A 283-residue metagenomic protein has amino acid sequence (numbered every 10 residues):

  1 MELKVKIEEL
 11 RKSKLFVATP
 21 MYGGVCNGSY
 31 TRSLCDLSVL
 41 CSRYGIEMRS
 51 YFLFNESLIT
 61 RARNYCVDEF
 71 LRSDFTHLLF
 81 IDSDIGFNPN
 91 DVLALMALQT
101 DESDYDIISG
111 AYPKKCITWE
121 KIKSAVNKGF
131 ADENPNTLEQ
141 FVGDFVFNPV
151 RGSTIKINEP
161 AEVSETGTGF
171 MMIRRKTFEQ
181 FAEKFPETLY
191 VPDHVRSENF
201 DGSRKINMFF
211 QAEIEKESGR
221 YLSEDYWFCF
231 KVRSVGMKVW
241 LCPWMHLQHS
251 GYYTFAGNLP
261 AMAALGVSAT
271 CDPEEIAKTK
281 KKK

Functional and structural regions predicted by a protein language model:
M1-S57, R61, K281-K283: N-proximal low-complexity "stem/linker" segments adjacent to membrane-targeting elements
E2-F16, E183-K283: C-terminal catalytic/acceptor-binding lobe
T60, N64, Y226: Glycine-rich phosphate-binding loop at the start of an alpha helix
N64-H77: Active-site nucleotide-sugar/metal-binding loop of Leloir-type enzymes
V67, N88-A212: Conserved catalytic core of nucleotide-sugar-dependent glycosyltransferases
F70, Q99, V232: Hydrophobic pocket-lining residues that define ligand/cofactor binding sites across diverse proteins
F75-G86: Short beta-strand-to-loop acidic/aromatic patch adjacent to the donor-nucleotide binding site
H77, D106-I107, V239: Short, Asp-centered acidic motifs that coordinate Mg2+ and/or phosphate in catalytic or ligand-binding sites
